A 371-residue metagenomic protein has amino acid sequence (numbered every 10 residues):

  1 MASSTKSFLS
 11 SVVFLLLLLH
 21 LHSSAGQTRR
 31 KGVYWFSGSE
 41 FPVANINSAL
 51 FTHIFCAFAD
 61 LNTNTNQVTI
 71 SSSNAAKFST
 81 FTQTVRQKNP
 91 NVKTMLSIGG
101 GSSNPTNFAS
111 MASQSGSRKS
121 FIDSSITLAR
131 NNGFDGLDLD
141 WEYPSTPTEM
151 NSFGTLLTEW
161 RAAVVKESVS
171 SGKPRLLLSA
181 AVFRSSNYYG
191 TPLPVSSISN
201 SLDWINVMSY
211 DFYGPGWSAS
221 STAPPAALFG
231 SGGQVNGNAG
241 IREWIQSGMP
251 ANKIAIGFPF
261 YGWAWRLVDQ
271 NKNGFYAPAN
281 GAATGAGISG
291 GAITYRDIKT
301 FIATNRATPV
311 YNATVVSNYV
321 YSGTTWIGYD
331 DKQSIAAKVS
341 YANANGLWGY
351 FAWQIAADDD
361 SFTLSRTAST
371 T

Functional and structural regions predicted by a protein language model:
A2-T5, F14-R30, A342: N-terminal signal peptide
S24-A129, S365: Glycan-recognition patch characteristic of GH18 chitinases/ENGases and related GlcNAc/peptidoglycan-binding proteins
Q27-R29, T52, P90-T94, G133-D135 (+4 more regions): Short, well-ordered coil/turn segments that N-cap beta-strands
W35-F51, S113-N131, S186-S197, G237-I241 (+1 more regions): Short, acidic/polar
I54, L96, L139, W160 (+4 more regions): Conserved, mostly hydrophobic/aromatic
N64-A76, E142-K299: Substrate-binding surface in catalytic domains of secreted glycosidases
K77, W263-W265, D330-T371: Acidic/aromatic/glycine-rich contiguous surface patches that form carbohydrate-binding/processing clefts and analogous
A286-G346: Hydrophobic, secondary-structure "cap" segments at the distal end of domains
